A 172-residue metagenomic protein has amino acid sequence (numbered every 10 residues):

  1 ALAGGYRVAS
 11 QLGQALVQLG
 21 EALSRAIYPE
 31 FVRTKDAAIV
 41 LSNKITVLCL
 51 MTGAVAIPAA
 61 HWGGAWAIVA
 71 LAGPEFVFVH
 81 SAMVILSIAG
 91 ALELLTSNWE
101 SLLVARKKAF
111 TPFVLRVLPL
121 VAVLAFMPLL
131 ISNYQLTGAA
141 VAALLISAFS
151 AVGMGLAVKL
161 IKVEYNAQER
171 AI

Functional and structural regions predicted by a protein language model:
A1-G13, V77-H80, L136-V141: Interfacial/gating helices of multi-pass transporter permease domains
A9-D36, L102-A105: Helix-loop junctions and terminal segments of transmembrane helices in multi-pass membrane transport/translocation
L19, L23, L95, V121-A122: Residue positions within transmembrane alpha-helices of multi-pass solute transporters
E30-A60: Membrane-water interface segments that mark the loop-to-transmembrane alpha-helix transition
K35, L71, K107-A109, Y134: Membrane-helix interface residues
V40-V47, M83, L102-A125, A140 (+1 more regions): Alpha-helical transmembrane segments of multi-pass membrane transporters/permeases
G53, A60, T111-L136, I146-V158: Alpha-helical transmembrane segments of multi-pass membrane transporters and transport-associated inner-membrane enzymes
W62-L94, T137: Interfacial segments at transmembrane-helix termini and the short loops linking adjacent helices
